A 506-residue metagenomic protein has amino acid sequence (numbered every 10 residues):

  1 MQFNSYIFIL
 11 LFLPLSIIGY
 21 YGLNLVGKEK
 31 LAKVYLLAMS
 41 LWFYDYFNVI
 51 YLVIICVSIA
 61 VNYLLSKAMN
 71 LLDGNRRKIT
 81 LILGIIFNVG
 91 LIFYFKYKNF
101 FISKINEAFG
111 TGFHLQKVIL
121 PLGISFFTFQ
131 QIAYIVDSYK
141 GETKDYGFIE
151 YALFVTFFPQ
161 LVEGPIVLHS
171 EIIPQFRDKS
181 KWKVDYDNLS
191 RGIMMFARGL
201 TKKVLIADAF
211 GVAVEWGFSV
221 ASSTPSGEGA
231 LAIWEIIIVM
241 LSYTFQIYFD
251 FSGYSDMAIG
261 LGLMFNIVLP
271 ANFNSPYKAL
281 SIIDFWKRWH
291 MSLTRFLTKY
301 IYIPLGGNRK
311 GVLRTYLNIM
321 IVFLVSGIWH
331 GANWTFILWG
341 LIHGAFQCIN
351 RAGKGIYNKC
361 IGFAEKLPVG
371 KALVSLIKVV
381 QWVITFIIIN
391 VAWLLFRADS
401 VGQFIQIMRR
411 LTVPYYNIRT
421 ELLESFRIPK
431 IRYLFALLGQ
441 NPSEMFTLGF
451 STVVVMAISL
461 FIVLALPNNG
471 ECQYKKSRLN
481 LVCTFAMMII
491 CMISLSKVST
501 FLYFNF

Functional and structural regions predicted by a protein language model:
M1-S459, V463, N468-N505: Membrane-embedded transmembrane alpha-helical bundles that form the catalytic cores of multi-pass lipid-modifying
